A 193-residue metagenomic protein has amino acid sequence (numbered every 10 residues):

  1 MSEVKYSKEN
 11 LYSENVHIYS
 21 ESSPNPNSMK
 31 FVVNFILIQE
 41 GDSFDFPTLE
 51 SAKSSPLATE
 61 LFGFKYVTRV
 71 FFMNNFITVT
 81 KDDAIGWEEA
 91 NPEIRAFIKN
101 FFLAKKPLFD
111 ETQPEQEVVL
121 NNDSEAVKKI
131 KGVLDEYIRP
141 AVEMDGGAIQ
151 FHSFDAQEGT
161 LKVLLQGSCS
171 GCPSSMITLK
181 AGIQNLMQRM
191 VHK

Functional and structural regions predicted by a protein language model:
S2-K193: Domain-level signature for proteins that mediate thiol-based redox and metal-cofactor handling
